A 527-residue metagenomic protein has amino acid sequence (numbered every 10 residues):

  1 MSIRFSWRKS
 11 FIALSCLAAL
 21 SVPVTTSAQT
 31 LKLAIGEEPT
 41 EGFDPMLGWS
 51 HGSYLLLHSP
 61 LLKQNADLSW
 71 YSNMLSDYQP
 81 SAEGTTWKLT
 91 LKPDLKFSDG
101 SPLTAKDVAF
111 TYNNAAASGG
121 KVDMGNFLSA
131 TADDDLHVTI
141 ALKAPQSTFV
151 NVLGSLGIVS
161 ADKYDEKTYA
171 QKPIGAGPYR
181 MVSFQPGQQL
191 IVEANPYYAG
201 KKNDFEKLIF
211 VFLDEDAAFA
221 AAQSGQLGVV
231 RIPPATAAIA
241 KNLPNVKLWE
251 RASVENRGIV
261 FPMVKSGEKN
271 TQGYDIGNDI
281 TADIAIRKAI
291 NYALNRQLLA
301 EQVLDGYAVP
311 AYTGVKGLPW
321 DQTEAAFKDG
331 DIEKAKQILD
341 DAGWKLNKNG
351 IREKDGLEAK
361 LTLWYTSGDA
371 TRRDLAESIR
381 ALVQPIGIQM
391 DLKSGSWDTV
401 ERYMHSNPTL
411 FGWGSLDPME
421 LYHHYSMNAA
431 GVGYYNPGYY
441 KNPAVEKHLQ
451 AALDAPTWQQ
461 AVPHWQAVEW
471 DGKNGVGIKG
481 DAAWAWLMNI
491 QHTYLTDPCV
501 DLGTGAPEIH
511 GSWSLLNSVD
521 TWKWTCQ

Functional and structural regions predicted by a protein language model:
Q29, P39, Q185, Q189 (+6 more regions): Detector for C-terminal structural segments
A34-A82, T90, N113, I174: N-terminal lobe/hinge region of extracytoplasmic solute-binding protein
G36-G52, N73-S76, S101, F149-L156 (+4 more regions): A structural "hinge/loop" feature
S69, L153-N203, K207, D216-A217 (+4 more regions): Gly/Pro-rich hinge or "lid" segments in bacterial periplasmic/extracellular proteins
D77-G119, D133, T139, A221 (+1 more regions): Aromatic- and charge-enriched surface segment that lines or borders ligand/interaction sites
G120-K163: Surface-exposed binding/hinge segments that line and control ligand-binding clefts or catalytic entry sites
E193-Y198, N256-I286, A293, Q302 (+1 more regions): A bilobed periplasmic-binding-protein/Venus flytrap-type ligand-binding module shared by bacterial periplasmic
P196-A240, R380, Q389-D391: Ligand-site clamp/hinge motif
